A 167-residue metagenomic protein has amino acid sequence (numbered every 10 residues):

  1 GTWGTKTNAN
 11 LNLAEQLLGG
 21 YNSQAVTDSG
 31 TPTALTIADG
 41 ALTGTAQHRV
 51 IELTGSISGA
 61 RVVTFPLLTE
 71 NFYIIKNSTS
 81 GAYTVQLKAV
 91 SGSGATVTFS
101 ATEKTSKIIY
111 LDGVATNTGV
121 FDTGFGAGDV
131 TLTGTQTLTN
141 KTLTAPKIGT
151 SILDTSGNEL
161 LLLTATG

Functional and structural regions predicted by a protein language model:
G1-V85, T142-D154, L160: Exposed extracellular interaction/assembly regions and N-terminal maturation sites
T54-T131, G157-G167: Acidic, glycine/polar-enriched metal-coordinating patches/loops that mediate binding to polyanionic ligands
